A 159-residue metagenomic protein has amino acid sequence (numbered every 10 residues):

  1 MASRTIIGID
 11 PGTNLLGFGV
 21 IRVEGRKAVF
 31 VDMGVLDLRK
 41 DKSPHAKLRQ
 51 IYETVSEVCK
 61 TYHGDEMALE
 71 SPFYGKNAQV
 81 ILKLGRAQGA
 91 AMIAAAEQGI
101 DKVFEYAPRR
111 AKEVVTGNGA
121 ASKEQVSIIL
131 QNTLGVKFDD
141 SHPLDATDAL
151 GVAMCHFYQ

Functional and structural regions predicted by a protein language model:
M1-Q159: Phosphate- and other anionic-substrate recognition elements at nucleic-acid/protein interfaces
